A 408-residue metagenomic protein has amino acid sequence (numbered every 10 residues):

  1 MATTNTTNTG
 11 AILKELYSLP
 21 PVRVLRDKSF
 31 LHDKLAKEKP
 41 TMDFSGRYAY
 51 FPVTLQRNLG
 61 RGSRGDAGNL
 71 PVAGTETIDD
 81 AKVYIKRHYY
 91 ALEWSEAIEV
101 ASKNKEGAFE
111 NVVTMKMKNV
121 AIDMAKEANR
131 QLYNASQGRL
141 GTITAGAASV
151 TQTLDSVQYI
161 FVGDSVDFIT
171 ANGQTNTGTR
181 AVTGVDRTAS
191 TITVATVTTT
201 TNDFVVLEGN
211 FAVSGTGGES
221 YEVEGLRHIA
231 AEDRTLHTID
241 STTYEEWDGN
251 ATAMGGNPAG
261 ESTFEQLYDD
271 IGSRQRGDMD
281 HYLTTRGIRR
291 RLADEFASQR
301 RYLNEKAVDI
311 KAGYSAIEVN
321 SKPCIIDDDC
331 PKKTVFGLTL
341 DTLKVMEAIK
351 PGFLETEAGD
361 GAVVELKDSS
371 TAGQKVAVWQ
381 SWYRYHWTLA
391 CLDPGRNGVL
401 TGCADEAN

Functional and structural regions predicted by a protein language model:
M1-G62, G74-N408: Core alpha/beta structural scaffold of self-assembling particle/tube/pore-forming proteins
